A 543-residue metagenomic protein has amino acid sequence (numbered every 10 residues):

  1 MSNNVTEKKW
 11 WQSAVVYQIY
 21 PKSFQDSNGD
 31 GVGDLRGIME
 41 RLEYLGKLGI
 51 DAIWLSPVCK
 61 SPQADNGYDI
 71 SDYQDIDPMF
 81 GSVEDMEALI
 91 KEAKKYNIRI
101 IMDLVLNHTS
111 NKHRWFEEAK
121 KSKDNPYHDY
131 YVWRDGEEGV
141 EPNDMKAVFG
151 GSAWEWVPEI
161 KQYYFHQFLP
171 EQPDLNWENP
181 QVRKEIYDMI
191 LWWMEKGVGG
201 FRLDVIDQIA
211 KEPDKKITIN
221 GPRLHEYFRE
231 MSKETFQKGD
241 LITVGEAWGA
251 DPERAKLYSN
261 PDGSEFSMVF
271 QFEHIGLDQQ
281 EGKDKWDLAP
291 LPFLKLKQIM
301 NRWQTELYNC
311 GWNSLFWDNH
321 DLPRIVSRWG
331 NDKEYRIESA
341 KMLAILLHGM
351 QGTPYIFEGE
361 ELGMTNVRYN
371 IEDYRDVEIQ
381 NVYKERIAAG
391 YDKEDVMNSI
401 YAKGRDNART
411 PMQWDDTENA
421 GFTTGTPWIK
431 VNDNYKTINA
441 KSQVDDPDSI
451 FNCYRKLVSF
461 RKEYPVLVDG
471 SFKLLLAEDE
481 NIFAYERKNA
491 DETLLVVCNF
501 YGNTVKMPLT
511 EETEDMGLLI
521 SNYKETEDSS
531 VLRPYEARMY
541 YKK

Functional and structural regions predicted by a protein language model:
S2-K543: Active-site and adjacent substrate-binding regions of carbohydrate-active enzymes
